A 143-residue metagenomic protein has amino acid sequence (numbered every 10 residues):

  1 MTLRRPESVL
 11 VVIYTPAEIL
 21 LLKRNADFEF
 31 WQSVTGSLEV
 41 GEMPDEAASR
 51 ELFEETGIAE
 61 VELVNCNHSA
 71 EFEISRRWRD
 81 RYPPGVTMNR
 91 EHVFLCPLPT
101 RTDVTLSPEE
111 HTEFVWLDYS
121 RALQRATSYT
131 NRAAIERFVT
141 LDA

Functional and structural regions predicted by a protein language model:
M1-I19, V40: Conserved N-terminal beta-strand and adjoining loop/helix that marks the start of the Nudix/MutT-like hydrolase domain
V11-V12, L63, F94, I135: Hydrophobic beta-strand residues in large extracellular and virion-surface proteins
N25, S37: Residue-level signal for short, function-critical loop segments
D27-F30: A conserved beta-turn-beta hairpin within the catalytic core of GNAT-like acetyltransferases that forms part
Q32-G36: A short gly/proline-enriched turn/hairpin at secondary-structure junctions
L38-T130: Unchanged
L123-A143: Charged phosphate-binding loop/patch that engages nucleotide di/tri-phosphates or the phosphate backbone of nucleic
